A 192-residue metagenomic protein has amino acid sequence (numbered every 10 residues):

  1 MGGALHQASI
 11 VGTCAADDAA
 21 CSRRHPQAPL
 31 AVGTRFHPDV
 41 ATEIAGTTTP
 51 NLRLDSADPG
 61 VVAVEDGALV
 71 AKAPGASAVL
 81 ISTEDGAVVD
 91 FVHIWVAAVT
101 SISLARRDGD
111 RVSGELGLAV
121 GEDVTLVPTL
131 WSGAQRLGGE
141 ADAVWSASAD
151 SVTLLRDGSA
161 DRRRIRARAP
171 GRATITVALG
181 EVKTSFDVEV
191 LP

Functional and structural regions predicted by a protein language model:
M1-P192: Extracytoplasmic soluble-region selector
